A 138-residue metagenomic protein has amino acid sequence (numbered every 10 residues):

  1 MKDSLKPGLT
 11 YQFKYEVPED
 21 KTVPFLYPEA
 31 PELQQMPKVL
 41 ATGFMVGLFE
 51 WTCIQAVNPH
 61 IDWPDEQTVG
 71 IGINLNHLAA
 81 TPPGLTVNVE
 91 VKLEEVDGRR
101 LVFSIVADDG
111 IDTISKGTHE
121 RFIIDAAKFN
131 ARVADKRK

Functional and structural regions predicted by a protein language model:
K2-L40: Catalytic strand-loop segment that frames the active site of acyl-thioester-processing enzymes
L5-P7, Q67, P83, D97: A generic structural micro-feature
Q12-P18, N76, E120-F122: Generic structural detector for well-ordered beta-strands
V39-G47: Short, conserved micro-motifs enriched in small and acidic residues
C53-N88: Hydrophobic beta-strand-centered segment that forms part of the acyl-chain substrate-binding groove
P83, K92-K138: HotDog/MaoC-like acyl-thioester-processing domains
